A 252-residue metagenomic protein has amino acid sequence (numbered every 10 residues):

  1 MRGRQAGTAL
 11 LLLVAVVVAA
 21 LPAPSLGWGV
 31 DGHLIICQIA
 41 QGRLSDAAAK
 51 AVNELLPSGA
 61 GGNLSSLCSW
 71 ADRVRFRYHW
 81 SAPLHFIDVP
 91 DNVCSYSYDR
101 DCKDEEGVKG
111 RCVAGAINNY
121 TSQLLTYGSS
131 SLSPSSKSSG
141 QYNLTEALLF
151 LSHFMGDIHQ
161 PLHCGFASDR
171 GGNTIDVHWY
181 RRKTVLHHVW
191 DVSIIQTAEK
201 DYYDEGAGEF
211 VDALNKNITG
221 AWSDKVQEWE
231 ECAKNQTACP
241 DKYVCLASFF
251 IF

Functional and structural regions predicted by a protein language model:
R2-A6, V17-F154, P161-F252: N-terminal, motif-rich segments that launch catalysis or mediate targeting to/interaction with membranes, typified by
